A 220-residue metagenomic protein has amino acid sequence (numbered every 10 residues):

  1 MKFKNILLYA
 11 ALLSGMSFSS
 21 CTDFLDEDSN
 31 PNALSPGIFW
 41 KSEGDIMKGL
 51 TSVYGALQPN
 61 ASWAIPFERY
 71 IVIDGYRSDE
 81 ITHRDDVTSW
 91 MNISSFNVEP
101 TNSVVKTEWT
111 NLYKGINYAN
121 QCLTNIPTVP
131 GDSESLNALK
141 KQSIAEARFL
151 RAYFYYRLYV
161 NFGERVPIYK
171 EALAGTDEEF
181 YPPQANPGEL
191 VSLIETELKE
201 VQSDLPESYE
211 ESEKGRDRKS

Functional and structural regions predicted by a protein language model:
M1-N30: Bacterial Sec-dependent N-terminal signal peptides
C21-S29, T88-N92, V166-P167: Short, compositionally biased low-complexity segments
C21-V72: Membrane-proximal, proline-rich intrinsically disordered regions
P31-S35, N97-V98, S135-L136, K170-D177: Short linear capping/connector segments at secondary-structure termini
E43, M47, T51, G55-W63 (+3 more regions): Conserved, well-structured interaction surfaces
Y70-G75, S143: Acidic helix-start/capping segments at beta-turn-to-alpha-helix junctions
Y159-E171: Short, well-structured active-site flanking segments
S220: Conserved small/polar residues in nucleotide/adenosyl-binding loops
